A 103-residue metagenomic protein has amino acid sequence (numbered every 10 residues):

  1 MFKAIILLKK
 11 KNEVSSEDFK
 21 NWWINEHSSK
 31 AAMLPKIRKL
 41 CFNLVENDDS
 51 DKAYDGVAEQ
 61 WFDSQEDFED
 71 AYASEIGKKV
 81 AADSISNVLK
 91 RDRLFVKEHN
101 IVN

Functional and structural regions predicted by a protein language model:
M1-N103: Macromolecular interaction modules
